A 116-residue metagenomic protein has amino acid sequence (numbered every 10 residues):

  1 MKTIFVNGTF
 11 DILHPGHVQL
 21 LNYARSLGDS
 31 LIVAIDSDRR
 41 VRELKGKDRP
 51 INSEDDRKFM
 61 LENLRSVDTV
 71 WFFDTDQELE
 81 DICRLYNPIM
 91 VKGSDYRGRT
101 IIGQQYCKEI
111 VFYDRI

Functional and structural regions predicted by a protein language model:
M1-I116: Nucleotidyltransferase catalytic core that binds NTPs
